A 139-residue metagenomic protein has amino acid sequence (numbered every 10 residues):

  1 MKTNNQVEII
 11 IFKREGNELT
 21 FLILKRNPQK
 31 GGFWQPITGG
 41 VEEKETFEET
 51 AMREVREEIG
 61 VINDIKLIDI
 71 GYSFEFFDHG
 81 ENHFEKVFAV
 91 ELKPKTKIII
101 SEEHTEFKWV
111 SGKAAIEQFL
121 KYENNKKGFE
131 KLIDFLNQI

Functional and structural regions predicted by a protein language model:
M1-F21: Conserved N-terminal beta-strand and adjoining loop/helix that marks the start of the Nudix/MutT-like hydrolase domain
K2, R14, R26-N27, E81 (+1 more regions): Generic structural signal for beta-strand residues in well-ordered domains
K2-N4, P36, H83-E85: Short connector loops at helix/strand junctions that flank enzyme active sites, especially segments positioning acidic
I10, I37, A89: Residues in well-ordered beta-strands of folded domains
I11-K13, K25, E91-L92: Residue-level signal for short segments within beta-strands and strand-turn junctions of well-structured beta-sheet
E18-E57: Conserved Nudix-box catalytic region and its N-terminal flanking loop in Nudix hydrolases and closely related
V41-I65, Y72-N125: Unchanged
Q118-I139: Charged phosphate-binding loop/patch that engages nucleotide di/tri-phosphates or the phosphate backbone of nucleic
